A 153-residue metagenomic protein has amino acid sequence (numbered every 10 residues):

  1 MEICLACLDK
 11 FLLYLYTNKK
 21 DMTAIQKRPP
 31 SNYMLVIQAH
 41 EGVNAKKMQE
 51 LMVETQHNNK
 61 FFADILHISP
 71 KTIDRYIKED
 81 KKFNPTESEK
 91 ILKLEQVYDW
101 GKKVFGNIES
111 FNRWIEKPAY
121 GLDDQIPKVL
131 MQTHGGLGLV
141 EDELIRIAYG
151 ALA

Functional and structural regions predicted by a protein language model:
E2-A153: Non-transmembrane "mature" sequence context
